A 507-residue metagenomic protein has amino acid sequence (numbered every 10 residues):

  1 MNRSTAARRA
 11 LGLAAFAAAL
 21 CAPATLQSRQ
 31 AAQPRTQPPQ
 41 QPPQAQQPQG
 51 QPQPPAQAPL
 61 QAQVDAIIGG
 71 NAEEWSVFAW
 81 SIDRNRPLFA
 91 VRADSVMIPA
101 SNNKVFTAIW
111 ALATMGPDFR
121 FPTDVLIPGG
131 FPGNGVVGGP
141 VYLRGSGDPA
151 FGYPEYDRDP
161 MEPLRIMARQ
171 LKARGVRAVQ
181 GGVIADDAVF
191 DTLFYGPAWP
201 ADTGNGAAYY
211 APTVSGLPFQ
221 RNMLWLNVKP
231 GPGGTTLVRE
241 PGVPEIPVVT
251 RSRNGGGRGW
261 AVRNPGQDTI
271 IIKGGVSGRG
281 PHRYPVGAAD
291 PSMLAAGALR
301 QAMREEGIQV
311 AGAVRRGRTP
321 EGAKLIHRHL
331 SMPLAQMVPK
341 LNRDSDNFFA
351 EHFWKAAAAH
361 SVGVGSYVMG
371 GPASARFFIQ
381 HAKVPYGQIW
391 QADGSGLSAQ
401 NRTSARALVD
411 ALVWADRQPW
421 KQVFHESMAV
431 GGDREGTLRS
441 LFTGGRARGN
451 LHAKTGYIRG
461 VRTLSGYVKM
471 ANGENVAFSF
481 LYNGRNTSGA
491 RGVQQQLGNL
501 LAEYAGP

Functional and structural regions predicted by a protein language model:
N2-L13: Bacterial N-terminal signal peptides that target proteins for export
G12-A22: Bacterial N-terminal signal peptides
Q27-Q47, P52-I67, A113-Y386, A471 (+2 more regions): Conserved serine DD-peptidase/penicillin-binding transpeptidase domain and beta-lactam-recognizing active-site
I67-V91, R315: A short, well-structured edge-of-sheet supersecondary motif
V77-A79, T123-V125, S465: Short beta-strand scaffold segments in enzyme catalytic cores
W80, L88-A90, E162, W354-P507: Small-residue-rich helix-loop
N85, K104-A111, V183, L217 (+6 more regions): Residue-level preference for non-acidic, small/hydrophobic
A90-W110: Short active-site loop at a secondary-structure junction that contains or immediately precedes the catalytic residue(s)
